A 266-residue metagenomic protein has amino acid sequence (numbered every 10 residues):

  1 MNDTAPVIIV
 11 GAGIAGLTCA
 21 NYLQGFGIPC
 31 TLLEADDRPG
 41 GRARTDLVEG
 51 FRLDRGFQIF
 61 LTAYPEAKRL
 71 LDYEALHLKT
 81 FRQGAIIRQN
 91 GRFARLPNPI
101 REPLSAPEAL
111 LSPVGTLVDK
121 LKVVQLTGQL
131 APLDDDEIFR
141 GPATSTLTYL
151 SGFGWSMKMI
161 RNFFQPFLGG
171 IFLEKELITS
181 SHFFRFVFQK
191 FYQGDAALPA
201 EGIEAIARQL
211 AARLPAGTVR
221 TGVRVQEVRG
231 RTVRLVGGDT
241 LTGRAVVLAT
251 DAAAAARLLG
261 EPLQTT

Functional and structural regions predicted by a protein language model:
A5, F57, L76, G243-R244: Local beta-strand N-terminus motif with an aromatic residue
A5-L32: N-terminal Rossmann-like FAD-binding beta1-loop-alpha1 element of flavoenzymes
Q24-V48: Glycine-rich FAD pyrophosphate-binding loop
G40, G222-V223, E227-T266: Central helical "cap/lid" subdomain
D46-L70: N-terminal glycine-rich dinucleotide-binding loop that anchors FAD/FMN and/or NAD(P) in oxidoreductases
F51, R92-F93, G237-T240: Short acidic/polar mixed-charge low-complexity motifs
Y64, K68, D72, H77-L177 (+1 more regions): Mobile amphipathic helical/loop "lid" adjacent to a hydrophobic cofactor/ligand pocket
F184-T232, L241-R244: Helical element adjacent to the flavin cofactor pocket in flavoenzyme catalytic cores
